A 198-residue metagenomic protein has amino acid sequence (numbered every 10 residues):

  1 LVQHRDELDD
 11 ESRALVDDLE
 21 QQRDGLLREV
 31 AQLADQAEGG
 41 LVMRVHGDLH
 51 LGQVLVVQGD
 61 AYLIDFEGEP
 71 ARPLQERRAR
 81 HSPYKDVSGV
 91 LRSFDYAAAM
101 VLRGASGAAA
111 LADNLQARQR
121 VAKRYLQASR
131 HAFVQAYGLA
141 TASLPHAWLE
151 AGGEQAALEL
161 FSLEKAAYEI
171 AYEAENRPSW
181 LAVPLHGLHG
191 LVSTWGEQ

Functional and structural regions predicted by a protein language model:
L1-H46, V57-L63, E69-R80, Y84-K85 (+5 more regions): ATP-dependent phospho-/nucleotidyl transfer catalytic cores
L49: Hydrophobic HxD+1 residue recognition
